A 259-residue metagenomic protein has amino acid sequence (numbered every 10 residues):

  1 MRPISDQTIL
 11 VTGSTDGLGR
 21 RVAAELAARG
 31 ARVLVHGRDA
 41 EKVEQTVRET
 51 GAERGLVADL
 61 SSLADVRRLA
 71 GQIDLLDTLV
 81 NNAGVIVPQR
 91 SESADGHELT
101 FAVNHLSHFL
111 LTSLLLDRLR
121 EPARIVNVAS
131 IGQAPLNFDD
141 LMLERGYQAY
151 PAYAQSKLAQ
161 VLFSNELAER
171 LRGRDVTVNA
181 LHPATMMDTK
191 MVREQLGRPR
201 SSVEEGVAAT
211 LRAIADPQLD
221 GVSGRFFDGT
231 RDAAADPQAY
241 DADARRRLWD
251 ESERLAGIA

Functional and structural regions predicted by a protein language model:
R2-V35: Canonical Rossmann dinucleotide-binding motif of NAD(H)/NADP(H)-dependent dehydrogenases/reductases, specifically
T8-V11, L76-V80, I125: Conserved hydrophobic beta-strands of the Rossmann-like cofactor-binding core in SDR/related NAD(P)H-dependent
G13-S14, H36-E41, L60: N-terminal Rossmann-fold cofactor-binding loop
T50-A64: Rossmann-fold cofactor-recognition segment
L60-L75: Conserved Rossmann-fold cofactor-binding substructure of NAD(P)-dependent oxidoreductases
G84-E92, H97-E98, E121-D175, H182-G197: Catalytic loop of short-chain dehydrogenase/reductase
R198-D236, Y240-R246, D250, R254: C-terminal helical subdomain
